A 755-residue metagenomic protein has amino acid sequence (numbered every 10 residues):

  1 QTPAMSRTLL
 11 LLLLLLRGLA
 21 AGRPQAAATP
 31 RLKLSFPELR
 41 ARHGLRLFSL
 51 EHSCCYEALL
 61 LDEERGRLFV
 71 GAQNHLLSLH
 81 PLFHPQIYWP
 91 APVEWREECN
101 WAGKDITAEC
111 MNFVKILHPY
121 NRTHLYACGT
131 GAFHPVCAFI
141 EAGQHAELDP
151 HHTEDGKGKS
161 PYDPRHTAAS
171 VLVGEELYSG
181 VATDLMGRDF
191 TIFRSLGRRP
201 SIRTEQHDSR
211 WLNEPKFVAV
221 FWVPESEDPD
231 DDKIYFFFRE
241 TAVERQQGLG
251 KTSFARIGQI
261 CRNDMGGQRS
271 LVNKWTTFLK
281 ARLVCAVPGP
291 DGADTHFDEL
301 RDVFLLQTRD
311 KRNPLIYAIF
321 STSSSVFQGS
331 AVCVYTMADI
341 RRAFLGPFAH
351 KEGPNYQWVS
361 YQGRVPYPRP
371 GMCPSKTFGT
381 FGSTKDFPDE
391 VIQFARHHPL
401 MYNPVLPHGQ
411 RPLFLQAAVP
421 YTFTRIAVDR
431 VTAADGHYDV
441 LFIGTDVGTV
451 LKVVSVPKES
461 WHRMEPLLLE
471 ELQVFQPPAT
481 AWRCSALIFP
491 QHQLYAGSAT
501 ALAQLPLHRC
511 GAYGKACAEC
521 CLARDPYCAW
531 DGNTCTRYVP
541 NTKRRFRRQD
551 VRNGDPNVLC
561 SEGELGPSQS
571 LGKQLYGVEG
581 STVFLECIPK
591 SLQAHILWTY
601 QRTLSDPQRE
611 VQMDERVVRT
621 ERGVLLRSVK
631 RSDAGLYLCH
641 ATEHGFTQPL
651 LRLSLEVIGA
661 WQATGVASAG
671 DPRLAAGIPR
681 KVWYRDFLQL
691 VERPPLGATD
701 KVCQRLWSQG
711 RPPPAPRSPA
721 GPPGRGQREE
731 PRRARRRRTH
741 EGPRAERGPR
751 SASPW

Functional and structural regions predicted by a protein language model:
T2-Q504, A512, Y527, C535 (+2 more regions): Disulfide-stabilized extracellular ectodomains of secreted/luminal proteins, especially beta-rich
S6-R7, V682-F687, V691-W755: Intrinsically disordered, low-complexity C-terminal regions of metazoan proteins
I426, V583-S591, I596-L604, S628 (+2 more regions): Structural signature of extracellular immunoglobulin-like
R430, K573-G577, Q612-L636, A641-G645: Extracellular beta-strand/loop-rich beta-sandwich domains predominantly from IgSF
E465-E471, H595-V624, S632, G726 (+3 more regions): Immunoglobulin-superfamily Ig-like beta-sandwich domains in protein ectodomains
H508, L597, L636-A663, T699-S708 (+2 more regions): Extracellular/luminal immunoglobulin-like beta-sandwich modules
Y513-A516, C521, G659-A675: Low-complexity, Pro/Ser/Thr- and charge-rich linker/hinge segments at domain boundaries
P526-R537, G742, R750-S753: Extracellular Cys-Trp
